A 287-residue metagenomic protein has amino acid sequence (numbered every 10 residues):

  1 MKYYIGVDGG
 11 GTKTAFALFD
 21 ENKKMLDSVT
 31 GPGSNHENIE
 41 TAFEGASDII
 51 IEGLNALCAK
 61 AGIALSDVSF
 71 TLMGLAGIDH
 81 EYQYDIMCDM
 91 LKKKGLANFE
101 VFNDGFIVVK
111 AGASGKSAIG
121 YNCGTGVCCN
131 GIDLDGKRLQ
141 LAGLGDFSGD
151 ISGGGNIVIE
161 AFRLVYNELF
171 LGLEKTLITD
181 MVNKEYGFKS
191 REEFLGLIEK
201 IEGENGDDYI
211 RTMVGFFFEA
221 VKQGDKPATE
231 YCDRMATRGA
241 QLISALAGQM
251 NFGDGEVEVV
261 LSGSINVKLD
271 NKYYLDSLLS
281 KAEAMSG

Functional and structural regions predicted by a protein language model:
M1-D67, M90-K93, G112-S117, R163-G287: ATP-binding/phosphotransfer module of carbohydrate and carboxylate kinases, centering on a glycine-rich
G33, L75, N103: Residues that line or immediately flank small-molecule/substrate-binding pockets and catalytic motifs
F70, I78-T176: Phosphate-binding/catalytic loop of phosphoryl-transfer enzymes
L72-I78, C123-T125, V257-K268: Glycine-rich beta-strand-to-loop/alpha-helix junction loops that act as flexible
A76, L139, G145-D146, L195-E199 (+1 more regions): Flexible, active-site-adjacent loop/turn segments at secondary-structure boundaries
